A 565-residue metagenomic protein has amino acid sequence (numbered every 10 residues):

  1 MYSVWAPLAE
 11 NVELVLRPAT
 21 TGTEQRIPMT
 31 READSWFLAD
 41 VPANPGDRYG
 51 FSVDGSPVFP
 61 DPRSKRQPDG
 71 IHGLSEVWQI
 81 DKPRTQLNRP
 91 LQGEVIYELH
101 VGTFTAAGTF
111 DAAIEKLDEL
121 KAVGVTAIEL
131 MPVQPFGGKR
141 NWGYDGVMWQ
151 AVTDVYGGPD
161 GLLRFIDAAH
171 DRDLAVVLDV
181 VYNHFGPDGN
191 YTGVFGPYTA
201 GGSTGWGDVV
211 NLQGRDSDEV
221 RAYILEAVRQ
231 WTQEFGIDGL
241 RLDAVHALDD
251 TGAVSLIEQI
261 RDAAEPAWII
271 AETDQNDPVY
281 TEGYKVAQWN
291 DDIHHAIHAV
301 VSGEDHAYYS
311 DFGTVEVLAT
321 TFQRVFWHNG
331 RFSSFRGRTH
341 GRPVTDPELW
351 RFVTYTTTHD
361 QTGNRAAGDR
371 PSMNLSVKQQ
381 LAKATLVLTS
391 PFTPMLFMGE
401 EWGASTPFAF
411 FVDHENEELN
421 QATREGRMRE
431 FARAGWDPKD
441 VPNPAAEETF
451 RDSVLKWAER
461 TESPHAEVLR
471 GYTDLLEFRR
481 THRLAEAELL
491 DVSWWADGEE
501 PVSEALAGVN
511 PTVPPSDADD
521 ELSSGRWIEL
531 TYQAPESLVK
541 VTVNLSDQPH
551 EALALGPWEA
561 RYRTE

Functional and structural regions predicted by a protein language model:
M1, G22-E98, T105, E119 (+1 more regions): The feature marks proteins involved in alpha-glucan
M1-E10, R84-R89, V492-W494: Non-catalytic, glycine-rich low-complexity segments
W5-V12, N44, S546-Q548: Short proline/glycine-enriched turn/loop motifs at strand-loop junctions of beta-rich domains
P60-E98, S302-Q361, A366, A432-D474 (+1 more regions): Glycine-rich phosphate/pyrophosphate-binding loop and adjacent beta-alpha nucleotide/cofactor-binding cores
L87-L91, H100-W268, P278-Y280: Substrate-binding/active-site clefts of carbohydrate-active enzymes
I257, R261-R433: Conserved alpha/beta catalytic core and glycan-binding cleft of carbohydrate-active enzymes
T321-G341, L396-F397, W402-F411, E425 (+1 more regions): Glycan-recognition and catalytic regions of carbohydrate-active enzymes
N544-E565: C-terminal beta-sandwich/jelly-roll accessory domains of carbohydrate-active enzymes
